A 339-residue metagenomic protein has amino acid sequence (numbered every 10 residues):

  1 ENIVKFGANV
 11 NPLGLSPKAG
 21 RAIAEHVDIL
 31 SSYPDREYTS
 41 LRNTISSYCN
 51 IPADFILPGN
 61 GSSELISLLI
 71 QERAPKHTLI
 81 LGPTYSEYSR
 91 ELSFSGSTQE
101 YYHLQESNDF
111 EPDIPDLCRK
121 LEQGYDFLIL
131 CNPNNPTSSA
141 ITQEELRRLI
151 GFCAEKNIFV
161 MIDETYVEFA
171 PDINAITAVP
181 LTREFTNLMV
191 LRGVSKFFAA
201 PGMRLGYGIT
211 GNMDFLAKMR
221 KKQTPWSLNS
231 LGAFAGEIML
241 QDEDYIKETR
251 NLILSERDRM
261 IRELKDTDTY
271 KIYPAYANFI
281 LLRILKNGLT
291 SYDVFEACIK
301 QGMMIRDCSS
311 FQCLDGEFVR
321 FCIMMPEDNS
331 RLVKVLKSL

Functional and structural regions predicted by a protein language model:
E1-S32: N-terminal "arm"/small-domain region of PLP-dependent enzymes with the aminotransferase-like
G14-S16, E37, N187-Y273: PLP-dependent aminotransferase class I/II
P34, S46-L68: Short loop-beta-helix segment that forms the pyridoxal 5′-phosphate
E72-L130: PLP-dependent aminotransferase-like
S95, E155-K156, F185, Q301: Helix C-cap/helix->beta junction micro-motif
N108-A170: Active-site phosphate-binding strand-loop segment of PLP-dependent enzymes
E144, K300-M303, S310-L339: PLP-dependent enzyme catalytic core of the Aspartate aminotransferase-like
L254, D268-Q301: Conserved PLP-binding catalytic core of the aspartate aminotransferase-like
